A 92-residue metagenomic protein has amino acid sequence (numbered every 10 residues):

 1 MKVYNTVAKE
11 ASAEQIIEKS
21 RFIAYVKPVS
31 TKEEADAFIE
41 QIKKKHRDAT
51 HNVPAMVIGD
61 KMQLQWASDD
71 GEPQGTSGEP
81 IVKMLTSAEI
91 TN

Functional and structural regions predicted by a protein language model:
M1-G75: C-terminal regulatory domains involved in ligand/effector binding and gene-expression control
G78: N-terminal cationic and glycine-rich segments that engage phosphates or anionic surfaces
K83-N92: Active-site beta-strand/loop microenvironment that shapes enzyme catalytic pockets
